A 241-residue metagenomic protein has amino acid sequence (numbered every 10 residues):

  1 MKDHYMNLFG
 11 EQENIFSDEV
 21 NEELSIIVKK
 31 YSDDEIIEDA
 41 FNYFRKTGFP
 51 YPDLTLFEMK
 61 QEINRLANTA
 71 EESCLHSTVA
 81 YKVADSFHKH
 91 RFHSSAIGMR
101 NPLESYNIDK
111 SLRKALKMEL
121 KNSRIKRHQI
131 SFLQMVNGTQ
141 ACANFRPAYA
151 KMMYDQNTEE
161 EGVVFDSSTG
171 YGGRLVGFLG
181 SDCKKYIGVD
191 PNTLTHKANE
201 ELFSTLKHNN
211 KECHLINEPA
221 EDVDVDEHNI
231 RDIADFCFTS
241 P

Functional and structural regions predicted by a protein language model:
M1-C74, R91-P241: Class I S-adenosyl-L-methionine-dependent methyltransferase catalytic core
